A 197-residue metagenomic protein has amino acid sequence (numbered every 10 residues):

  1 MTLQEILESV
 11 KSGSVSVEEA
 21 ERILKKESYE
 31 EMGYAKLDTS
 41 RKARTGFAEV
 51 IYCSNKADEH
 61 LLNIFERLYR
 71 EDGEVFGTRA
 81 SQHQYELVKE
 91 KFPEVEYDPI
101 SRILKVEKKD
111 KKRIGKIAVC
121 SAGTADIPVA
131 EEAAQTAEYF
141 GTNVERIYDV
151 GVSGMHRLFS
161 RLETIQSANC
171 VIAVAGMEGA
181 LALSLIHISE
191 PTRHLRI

Functional and structural regions predicted by a protein language model:
M1-E86, E90-K91, V95: Long amphipathic alpha-helical segments
V50-I51, K116-A122, V171-A173: Short glycine-rich or small-residue beta-strand-to-loop segments that form or flank ligand, phosphate, metal/Fe-S
L61, D126-E131, M155-H156, A175-S184: Short glycine/serine/threonine-rich phosphate/pyrophosphate-binding segments that cradle anionic phosphate groups
R67-R70, Q82-Q84, L104-K111, A125-D126 (+2 more regions): N-terminal loops that bind phosphate or other acidic moieties and the adjacent beta-alpha structural core
I114-G154: Glycine-rich phosphate/diphosphate-binding loop of Rossmann-like nucleotide-binding domains
V152-A173, G179: N-terminal small/polar loop signature for handling phosphorylated ligands or for N-terminal nucleophile
H187-I197: Single conserved hydrophobic/aromatic residue that forms the stacking wall/gate of nucleotide- or nucleobase-binding
